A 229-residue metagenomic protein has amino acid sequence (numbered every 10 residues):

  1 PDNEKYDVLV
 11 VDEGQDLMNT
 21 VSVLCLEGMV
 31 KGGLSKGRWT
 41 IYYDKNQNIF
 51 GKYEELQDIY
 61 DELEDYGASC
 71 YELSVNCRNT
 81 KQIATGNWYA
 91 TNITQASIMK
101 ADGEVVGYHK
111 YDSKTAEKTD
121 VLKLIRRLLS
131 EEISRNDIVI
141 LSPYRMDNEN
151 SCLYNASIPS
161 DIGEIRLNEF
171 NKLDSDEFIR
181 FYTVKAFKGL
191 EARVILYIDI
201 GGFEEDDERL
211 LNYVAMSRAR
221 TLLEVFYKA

Functional and structural regions predicted by a protein language model:
P1-A229: Conserved helicase motor core of SF1/SF2 NTP-dependent helicases
